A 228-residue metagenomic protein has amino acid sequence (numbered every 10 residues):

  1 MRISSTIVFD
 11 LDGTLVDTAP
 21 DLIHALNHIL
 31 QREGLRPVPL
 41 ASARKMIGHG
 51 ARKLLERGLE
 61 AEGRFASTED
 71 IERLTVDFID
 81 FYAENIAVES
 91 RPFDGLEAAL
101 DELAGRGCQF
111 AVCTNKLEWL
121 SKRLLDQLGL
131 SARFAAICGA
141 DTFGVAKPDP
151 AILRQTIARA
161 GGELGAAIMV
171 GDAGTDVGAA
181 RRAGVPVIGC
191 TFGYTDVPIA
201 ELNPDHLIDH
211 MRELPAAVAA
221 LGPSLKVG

Functional and structural regions predicted by a protein language model:
M1-T6, A41, D101-A104, L117-E118 (+1 more regions): Asp-based, Mg2+/Mn2+-dependent phosphohydrolase catalytic module
R2-K45, A51: Active-site neighborhood of HAD-like aspartate-dependent phosphohydrolases
T14, T114-K116: Conserved phosphate-coupling serine/threonine residues in phosphotransfer and NTP-handling enzymes
I23, N27, L40, G48 (+5 more regions): An amphipathic alpha-helix signature
I29-L30, G50-A66, L124, T156-I157: Helix-loop "lid/cap" segments that line or gate small-molecule binding pockets
L35, C108, V185: Short phosphate-binding/catalytic loops that engage adenosine nucleotides
E60-E97: Metal-dependent phosphoesterase signature
G95-G107: Catalytic-core regions built around general acid/base machinery
